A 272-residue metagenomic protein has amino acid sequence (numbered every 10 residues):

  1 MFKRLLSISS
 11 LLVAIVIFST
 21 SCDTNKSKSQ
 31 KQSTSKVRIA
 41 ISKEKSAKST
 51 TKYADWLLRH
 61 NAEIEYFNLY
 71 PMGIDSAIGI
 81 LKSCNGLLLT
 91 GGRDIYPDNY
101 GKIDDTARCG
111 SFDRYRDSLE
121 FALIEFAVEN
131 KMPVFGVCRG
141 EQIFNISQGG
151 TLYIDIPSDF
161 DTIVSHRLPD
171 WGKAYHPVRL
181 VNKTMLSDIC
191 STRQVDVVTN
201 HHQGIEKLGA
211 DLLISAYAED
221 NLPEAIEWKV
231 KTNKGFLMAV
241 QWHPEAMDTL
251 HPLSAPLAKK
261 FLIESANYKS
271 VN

Functional and structural regions predicted by a protein language model:
F2-S9, C22-V137, N145-I146, G150-Y153 (+5 more regions): N-terminal beta1-alpha1 cap of cysteine-dependent amidohydrolase-like domains
S9-S19: Bacterial N-terminal signal peptides
V137-E141, N200: Short, well-ordered beta-to-alpha junction loops that form the rim of enzyme active sites and present histidine/acidic
D196: Phosphate/adenylate-binding glycine loop and adjacent helical scaffold
Q203: Alpha/beta catalytic cores of group-transfer enzymes, especially the acyltransferase/condensing modules of polyketide
G235-A246: Short helix/strand-capping connector loops at secondary-structure junctions
